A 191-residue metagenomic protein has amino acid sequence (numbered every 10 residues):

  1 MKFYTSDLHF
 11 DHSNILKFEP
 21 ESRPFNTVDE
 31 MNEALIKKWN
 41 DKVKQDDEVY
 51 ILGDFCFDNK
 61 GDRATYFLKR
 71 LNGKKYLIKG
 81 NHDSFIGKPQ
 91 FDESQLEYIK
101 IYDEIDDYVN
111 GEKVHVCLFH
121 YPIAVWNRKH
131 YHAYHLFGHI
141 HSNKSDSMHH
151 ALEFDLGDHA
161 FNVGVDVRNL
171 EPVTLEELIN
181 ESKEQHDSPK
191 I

Functional and structural regions predicted by a protein language model:
M1-F3: Extreme N-terminal starter segment of soluble prokaryotic enzymes
T5, F10-E104: Core catalytic region of metal-dependent phosphoesterases/phosphodiesterases, especially metallo-beta-lactamase-like
D92-K190: Conserved beta-sheet core of the metallophosphoesterase superfamily
